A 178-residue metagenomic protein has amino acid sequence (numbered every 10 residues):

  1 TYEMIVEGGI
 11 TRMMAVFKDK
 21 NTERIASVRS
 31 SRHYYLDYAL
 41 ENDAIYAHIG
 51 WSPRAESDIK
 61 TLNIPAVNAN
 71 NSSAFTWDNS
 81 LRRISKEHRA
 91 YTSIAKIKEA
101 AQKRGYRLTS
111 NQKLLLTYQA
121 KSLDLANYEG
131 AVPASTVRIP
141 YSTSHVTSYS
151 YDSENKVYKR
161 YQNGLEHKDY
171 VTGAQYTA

Functional and structural regions predicted by a protein language model:
Y2, E7-A178: A surface/extracellular/periplasmic glyco- and lipid-processing/surface-interacting theme
